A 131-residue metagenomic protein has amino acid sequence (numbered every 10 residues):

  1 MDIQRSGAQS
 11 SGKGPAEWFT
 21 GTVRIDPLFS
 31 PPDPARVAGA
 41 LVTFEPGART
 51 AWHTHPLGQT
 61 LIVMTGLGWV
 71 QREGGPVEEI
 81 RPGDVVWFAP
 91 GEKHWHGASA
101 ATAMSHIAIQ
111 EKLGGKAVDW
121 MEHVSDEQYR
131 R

Functional and structural regions predicted by a protein language model:
M1-V37, A117-R131: A short, N-terminal "cap"/entry segment at the start of jelly-roll beta-barrel domains of the cupin/DSBH fold
R24-P27, A38-H55, P90: Conserved short histidine dyad/triad with adjacent acidic residue
S30, T54, I62, I80-P82 (+1 more regions): Conserved strand-loop elements at the edges of beta-sheets that form or border functional pockets
L41-E45, T54-V70, I109-E111: Short, conserved beta-strand element in jelly-roll/cupin
T50-W52, V70-Q71, F88, K93-A100: Short beta-strand His + acidic residue motifs that chelate non-heme Fe in jelly-roll/DSBH and cupin folds
T60, W87, A101-M121: A short hydrophobic beta-strand segment most commonly corresponding to one strand of the jelly-roll/cupin
G74-G91: Short acidic-glycine-tyrosine-enriched beta hairpin
